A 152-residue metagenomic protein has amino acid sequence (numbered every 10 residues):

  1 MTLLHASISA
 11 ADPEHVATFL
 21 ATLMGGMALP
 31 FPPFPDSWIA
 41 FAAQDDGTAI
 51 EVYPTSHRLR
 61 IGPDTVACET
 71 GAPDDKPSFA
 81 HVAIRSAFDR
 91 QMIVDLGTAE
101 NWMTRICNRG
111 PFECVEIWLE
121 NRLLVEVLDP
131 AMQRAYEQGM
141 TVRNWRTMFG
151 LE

Functional and structural regions predicted by a protein language model:
M1-L3, F34, P77, G110: Short, solvent-exposed coil/turn segments
L3-A10, F41-A42, P63-Q91, V115-W118: Vicinal oxygen chelate
I8-H57, D95, A99-F112, V142 (+1 more regions): Core segments of cupin and vicinal oxygen chelate
M27-P73, E113-E137: Conserved short beta-strand elements that form part of the metal-binding/catalytic scaffold of enzyme active sites
D64-T70, D89-L123, N144-R146: Short flexible/disordered coil segments
M132-E152: Hydrophobic secondary-structure block in the mid-to-C-terminal portion of proteins
